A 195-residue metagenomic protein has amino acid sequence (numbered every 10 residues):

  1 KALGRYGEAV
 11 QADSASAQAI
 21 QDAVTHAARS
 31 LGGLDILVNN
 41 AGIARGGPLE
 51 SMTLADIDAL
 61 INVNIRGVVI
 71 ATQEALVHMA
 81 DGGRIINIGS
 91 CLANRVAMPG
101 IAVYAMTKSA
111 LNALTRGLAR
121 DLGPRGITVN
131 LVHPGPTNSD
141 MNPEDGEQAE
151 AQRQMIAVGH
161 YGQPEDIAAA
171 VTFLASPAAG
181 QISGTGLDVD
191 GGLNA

Functional and structural regions predicted by a protein language model:
K1-G32, R45: Short-chain dehydrogenase/reductase
L31, H78, Y161-V189, N194: C-terminal substrate-recognition "lid" of short-chain dehydrogenase/reductases
N40-R45, G191-G192: Conserved NAD(P)H cofactor-binding loop of Rossmann-fold oxidoreductase domains
P48-L49, D56-I61, Q152: Substrate-binding pocket helix/loop in short-chain dehydrogenase/reductase
M52, V96-A105, G117: Active-site loop-to-helix junction immediately N-terminal to the catalytic Tyr of the SDR YXXXK motif in Rossmann-fold
T72, T107, T115: Active-site helix of classical SDR
V77, R120-P124, G180: Alpha-helical segment proximal to the catalytic Tyr-Lys
